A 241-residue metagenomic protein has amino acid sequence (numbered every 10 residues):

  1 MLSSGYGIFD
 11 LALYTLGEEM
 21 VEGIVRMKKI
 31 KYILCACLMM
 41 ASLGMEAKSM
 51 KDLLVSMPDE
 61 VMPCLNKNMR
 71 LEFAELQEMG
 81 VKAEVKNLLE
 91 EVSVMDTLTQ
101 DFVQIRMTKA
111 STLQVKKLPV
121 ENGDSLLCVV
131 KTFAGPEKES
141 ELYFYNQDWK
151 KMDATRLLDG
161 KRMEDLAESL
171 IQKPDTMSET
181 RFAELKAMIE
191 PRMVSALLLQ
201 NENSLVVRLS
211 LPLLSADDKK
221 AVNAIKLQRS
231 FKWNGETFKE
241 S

Functional and structural regions predicted by a protein language model:
M1-D52: Bacterial Sec-dependent N-terminal signal peptides
G5, A47-V120: Terminal domain-start segments
I105, T132-K138, D217-V222: Short consensus segments that form the blades of beta-propeller domains, in both extracellular/periplasmic
S125-F133, S204-L209: Short beta-strand elements that form the blades of beta-propeller/WD-repeat-like and other beta-sheet-rich scaffold
E137-M152: Hydrophobic/aromatic-rich, well-ordered segments within soluble, folded domains that form packed cores
Y143-Q147, I225-W233: Beta-propeller blade signature
A154-S230, K239-S241: Short aromatic loop motif centered on NTY/YTY
